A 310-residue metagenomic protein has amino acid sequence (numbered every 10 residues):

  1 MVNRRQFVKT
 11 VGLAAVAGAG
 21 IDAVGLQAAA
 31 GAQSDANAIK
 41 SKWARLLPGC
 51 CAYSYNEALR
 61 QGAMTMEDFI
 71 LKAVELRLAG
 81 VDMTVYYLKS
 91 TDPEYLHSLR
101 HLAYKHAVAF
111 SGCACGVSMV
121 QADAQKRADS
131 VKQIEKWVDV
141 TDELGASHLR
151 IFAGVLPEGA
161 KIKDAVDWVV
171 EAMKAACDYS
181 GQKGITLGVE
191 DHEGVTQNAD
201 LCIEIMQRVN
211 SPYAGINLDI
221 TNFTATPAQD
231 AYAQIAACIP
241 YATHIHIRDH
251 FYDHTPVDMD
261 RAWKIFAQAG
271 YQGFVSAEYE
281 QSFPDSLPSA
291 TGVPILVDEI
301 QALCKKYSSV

Functional and structural regions predicted by a protein language model:
V2-R77, T196-V310: Histidine-acidic metal/acid-base catalytic patches
V11-A23, D35-K42, H97-G112, M119-I216 (+2 more regions): Active-site acidic/histidine proton-transfer and metal-coordination neighborhood in alpha/beta enzyme cores
A63-E67, T91-Y104: Glycine-rich, positively charged N-terminal anion/phosphate-binding segment
R77-S90: N-terminal substrate-binding region of glycoside hydrolase catalytic domains
D82-V85, L187-D191, I247: Short catalytic-loop micro-motif centered on adjacent basic/acidic residues
L88-T91, S118, P157, G194 (+3 more regions): Glycine-/small-residue-rich active-site loops that bind phosphorylated ligands and cofactors
